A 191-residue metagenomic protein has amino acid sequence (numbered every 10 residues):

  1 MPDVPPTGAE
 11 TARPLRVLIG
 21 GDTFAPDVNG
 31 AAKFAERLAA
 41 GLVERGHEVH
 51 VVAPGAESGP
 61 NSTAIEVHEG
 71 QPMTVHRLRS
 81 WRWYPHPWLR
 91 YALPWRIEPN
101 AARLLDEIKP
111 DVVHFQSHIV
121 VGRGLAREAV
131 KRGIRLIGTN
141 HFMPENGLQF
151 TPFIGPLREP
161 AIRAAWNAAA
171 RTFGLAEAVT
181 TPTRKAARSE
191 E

Functional and structural regions predicted by a protein language model:
M1-R77: N-terminal subdomain of nucleotide-sugar transferases
V17, V112, A129-F150, T180: Active-site proximal beta-strand in glycosyltransferases
A31-F34, P54, Q116, L175 (+1 more regions): Replace "coordinates the UDP/GDP/TDP-sugar" with "coordinates nucleotide-activated sugar donors
E57-S58, V120-V121, K185-A187: Alpha-helix capping/helix-boundary segments
S80-R127, K131, N167-A168: An amphipathic, basic-hydrophobic alpha-helix
K131, P144, E159-A178: Membrane-proximal helix-turn-helix segments that form the acceptor-binding/catalytic region of lipid-linked
E191: Conserved small/polar residues in nucleotide/adenosyl-binding loops
